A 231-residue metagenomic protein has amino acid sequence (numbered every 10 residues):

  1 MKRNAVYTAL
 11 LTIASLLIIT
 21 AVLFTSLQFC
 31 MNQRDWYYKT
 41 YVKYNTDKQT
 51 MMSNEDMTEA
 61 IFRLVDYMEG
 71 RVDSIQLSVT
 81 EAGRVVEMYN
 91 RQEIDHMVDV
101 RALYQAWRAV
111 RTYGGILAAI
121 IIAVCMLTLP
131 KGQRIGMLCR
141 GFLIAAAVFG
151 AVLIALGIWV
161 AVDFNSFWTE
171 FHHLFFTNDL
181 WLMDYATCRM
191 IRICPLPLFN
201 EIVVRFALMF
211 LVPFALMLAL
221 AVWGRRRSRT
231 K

Functional and structural regions predicted by a protein language model:
M1-W36: Hydrophobic secretory-pathway targeting helix
K2-T12, G115-F164, L216-K231: Juxtamembrane interface at the cytosolic side of transmembrane helices
Q28-Q49, H172-H173: Alpha-helical transmembrane signal-anchor/signal-peptide segments
K48-G70: Short extracytoplasmic
F62-A82, F167-H173: Alpha-helical transmembrane segments of integral membrane proteins, especially early/N-terminal helices
G70-G114, L196-L208: Individual transmembrane alpha-helix segments
W159-A186: Juxtamembrane non-transmembrane "cap" segments at the membrane-aqueous interface of multi-pass membrane proteins
D179-K231: Terminal transmembrane helical module of multi-pass membrane proteins
